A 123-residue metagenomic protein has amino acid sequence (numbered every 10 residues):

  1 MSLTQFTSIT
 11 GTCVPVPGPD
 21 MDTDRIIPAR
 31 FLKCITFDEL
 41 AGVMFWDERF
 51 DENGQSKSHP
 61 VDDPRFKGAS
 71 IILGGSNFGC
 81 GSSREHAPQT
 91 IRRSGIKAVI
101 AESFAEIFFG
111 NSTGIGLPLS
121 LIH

Functional and structural regions predicted by a protein language model:
M1-F31: N-terminal, positively charged, Ser/Thr/Ala/Gly-biased leader segments that form transit/presequence-like amphipathic
I9-G11, L40, F66-S70, S94-K97 (+1 more regions): Short coil/turn connectors at secondary-structure junctions
P28-I35, A41-G42: Short Gly/aromatic-enriched secondary-structure transition segments
A41-G74: Active-site-flanking structural segment that lines cofactor/substrate pockets
R65-F66, S70-S94: Glycine/serine-rich anion-binding loops at beta->alpha junctions that coordinate negatively charged ligand groups
K97-N111: Anionic-ligand anchoring segments at beta-strand to alpha-helix junctions in alpha/beta enzyme folds, i.e., glycine
I122-H123: Conserved small/polar residues in nucleotide/adenosyl-binding loops
